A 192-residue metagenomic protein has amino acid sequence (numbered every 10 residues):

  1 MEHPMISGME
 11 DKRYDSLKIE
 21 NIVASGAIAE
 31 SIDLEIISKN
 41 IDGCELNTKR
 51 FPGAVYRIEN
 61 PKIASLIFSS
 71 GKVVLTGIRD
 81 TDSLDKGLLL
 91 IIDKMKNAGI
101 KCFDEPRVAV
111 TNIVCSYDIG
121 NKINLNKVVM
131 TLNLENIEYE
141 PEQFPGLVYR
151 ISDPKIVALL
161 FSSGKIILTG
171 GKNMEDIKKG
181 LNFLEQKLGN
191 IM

Functional and structural regions predicted by a protein language model:
M1-V157, S163-K165, G171-M192: Intrinsically disordered, low-complexity polar/charged tails and linkers
